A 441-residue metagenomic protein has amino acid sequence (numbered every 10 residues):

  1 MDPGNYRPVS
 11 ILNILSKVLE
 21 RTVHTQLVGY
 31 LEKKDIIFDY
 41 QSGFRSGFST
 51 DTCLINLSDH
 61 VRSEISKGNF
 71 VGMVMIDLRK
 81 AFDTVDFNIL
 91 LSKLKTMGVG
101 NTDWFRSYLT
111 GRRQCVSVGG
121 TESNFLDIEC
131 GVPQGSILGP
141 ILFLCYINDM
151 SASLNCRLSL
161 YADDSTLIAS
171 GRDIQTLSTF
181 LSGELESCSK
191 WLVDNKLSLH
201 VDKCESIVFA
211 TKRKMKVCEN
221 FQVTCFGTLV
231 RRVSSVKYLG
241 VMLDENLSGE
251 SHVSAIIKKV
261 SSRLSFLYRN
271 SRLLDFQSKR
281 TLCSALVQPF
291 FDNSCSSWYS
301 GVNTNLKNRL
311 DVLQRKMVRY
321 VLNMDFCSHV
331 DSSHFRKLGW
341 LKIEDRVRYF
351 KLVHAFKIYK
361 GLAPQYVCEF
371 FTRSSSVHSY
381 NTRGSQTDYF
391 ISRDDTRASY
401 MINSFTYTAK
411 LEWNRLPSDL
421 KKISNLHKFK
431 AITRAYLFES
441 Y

Functional and structural regions predicted by a protein language model:
M1-P133, A169: Conserved pre-catalytic core of RNA-dependent polymerases
R7, Q41-R45, V71-A81, G131-G139 (+8 more regions): Catalytic palm active-site di-aspartate
R7, V23, D77, L94 (+13 more regions): Short, conserved catalytic/metal-binding micro-motifs enriched in Asp/Glu and His
S10-K17, S42-D51, S63-K67, R79-D83 (+10 more regions): Conserved, non-catalytic sequence blocks in retroelement Pol enzymes and Pol-derived host proteins
R62-F70, S189-I207, K214, L306-S376: Short, charged alpha-helical motifs in flexible N/C-terminal segments and linkers
T121, G183, S198-S234: Short, conserved micro-motifs composed of acidic
T228-S297: Basic, alpha-helical interaction scaffolds
Q365-T408: Amphipathic alpha-helical
